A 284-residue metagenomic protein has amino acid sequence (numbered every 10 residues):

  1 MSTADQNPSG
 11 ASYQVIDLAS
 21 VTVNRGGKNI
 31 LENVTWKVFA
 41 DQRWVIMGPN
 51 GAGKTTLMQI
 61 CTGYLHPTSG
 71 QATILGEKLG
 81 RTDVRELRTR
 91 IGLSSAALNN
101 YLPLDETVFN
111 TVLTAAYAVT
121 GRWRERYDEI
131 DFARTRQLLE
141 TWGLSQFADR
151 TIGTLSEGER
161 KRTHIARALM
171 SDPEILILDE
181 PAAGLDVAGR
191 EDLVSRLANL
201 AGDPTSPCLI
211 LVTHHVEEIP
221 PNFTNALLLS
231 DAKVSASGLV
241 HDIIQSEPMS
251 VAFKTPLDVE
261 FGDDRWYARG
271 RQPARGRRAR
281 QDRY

Functional and structural regions predicted by a protein language model:
T62: Helix-to-loop junction immediately C-terminal to a conserved catalytic motif
G70-G80, L87: Conserved ABC transporter NBD signature motif
R126, T151-L155: Conserved ABC ATPase signature
E129-F147: Conserved ABC ATPase "signature" region
D172: Conserved catalytic motifs of ABC-family nucleotide-binding domains
L176-E180: Catalytic Walker B motif of ABC-type/P-loop ATPase nucleotide-binding domains
A226-L239: H-loop (His-switch) and adjacent beta-strand-loop-beta switch element of ABC-type ATPase nucleotide-binding domains
